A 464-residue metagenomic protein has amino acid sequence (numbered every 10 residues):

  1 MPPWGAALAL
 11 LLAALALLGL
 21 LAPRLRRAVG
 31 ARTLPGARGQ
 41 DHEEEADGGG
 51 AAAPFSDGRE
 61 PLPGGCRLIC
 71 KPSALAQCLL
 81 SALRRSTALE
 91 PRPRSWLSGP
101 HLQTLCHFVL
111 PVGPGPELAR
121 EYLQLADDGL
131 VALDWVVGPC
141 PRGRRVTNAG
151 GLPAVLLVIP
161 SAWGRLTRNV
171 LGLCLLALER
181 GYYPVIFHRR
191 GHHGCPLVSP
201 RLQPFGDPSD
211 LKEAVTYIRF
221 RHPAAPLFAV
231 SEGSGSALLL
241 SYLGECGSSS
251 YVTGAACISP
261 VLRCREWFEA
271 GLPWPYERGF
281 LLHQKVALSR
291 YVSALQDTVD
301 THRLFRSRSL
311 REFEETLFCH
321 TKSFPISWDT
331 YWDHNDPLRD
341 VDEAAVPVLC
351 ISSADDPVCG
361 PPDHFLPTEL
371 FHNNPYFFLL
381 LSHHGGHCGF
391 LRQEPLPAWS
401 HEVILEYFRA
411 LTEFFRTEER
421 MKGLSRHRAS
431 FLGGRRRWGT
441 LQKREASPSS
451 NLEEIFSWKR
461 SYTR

Functional and structural regions predicted by a protein language model:
P2-V112, I404-L405, T417-R464: Extended, polar/charged low-complexity intrinsically disordered and coiled-coil segments in eukaryotic
A14-T87, F220-P325, D329, R460-Y462: Alpha/beta-hydrolase-fold enzymes
P93-G150, L391-Q393: N-terminal cap/lid segment of alpha/beta-hydrolase-fold proteins
V136-V198, E213-F220, P361-H364: Short, surface-exposed "cap/lid" segments of acyl-processing enzymes
A344, C350-S352, D356: Short beta-strand/loop motif that positions the catalytic acidic residue of the alpha/beta-hydrolase fold
A354-P357, H384-G386: Acidic beta-to-alpha connecting loop that harbors the catalytic carboxylate
G360-Y376: Conserved loop-alpha-helix segment in the C-terminal half of the alpha/beta-hydrolase fold that carries the catalytic
G385-L396: Catalytic histidine-centered segment of alpha/beta-hydrolase-like enzymes
